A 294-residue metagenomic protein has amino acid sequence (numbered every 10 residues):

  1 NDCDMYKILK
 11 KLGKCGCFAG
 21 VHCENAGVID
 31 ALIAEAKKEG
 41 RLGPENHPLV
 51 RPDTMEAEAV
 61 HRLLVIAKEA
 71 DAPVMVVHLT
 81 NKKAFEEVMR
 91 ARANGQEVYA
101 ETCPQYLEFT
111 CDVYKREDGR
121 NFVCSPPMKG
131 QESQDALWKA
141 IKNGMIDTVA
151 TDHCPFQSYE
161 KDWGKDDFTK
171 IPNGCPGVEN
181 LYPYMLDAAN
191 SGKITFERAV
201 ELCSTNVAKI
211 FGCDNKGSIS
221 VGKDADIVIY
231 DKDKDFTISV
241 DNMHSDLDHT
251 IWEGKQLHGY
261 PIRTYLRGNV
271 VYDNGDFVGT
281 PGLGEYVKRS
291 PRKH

Functional and structural regions predicted by a protein language model:
N1-V149: Histidine/acidic residue-rich metal-binding segments in metalloenzymes
D4, G177, L181, H244: Short acidic-hydrophobic sequence patches enriched in Asp/Glu that either
E24, T80, C103, C154 (+3 more regions): Anionic group-transfer/hydrolysis microenvironments
I29, F85, E108, Q157-Y159 (+2 more regions): Glycine/Thr-rich phosphate-binding loops of Rossmann-like dinucleotide-binding domains
R41-D71, N121, N143, D147-V149 (+1 more regions): His/Asp/Glu-enriched, well-ordered alpha-helical/loop segment that forms or immediately abuts the divalent-metal
C124-P127, T151, R267, D273: Thr-Gly-centered strand-to-loop micro-motif
W163, D167, V221-V287: C-terminal cap of metal-dependent C-N hydrolases
Y286-H294: Short, solvent-exposed cationic patches
